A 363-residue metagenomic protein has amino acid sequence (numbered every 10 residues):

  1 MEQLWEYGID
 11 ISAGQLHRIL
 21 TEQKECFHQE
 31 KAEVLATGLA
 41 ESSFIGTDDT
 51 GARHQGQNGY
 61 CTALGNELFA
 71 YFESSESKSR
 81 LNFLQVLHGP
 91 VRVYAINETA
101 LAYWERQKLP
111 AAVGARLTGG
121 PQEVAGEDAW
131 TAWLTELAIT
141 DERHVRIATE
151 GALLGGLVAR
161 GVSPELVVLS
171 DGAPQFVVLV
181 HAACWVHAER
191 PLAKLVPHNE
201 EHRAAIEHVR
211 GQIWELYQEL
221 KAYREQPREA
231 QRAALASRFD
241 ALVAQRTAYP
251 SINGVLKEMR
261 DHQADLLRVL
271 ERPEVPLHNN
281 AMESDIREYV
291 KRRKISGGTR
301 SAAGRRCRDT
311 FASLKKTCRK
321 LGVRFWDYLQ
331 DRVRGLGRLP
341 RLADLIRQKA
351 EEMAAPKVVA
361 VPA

Functional and structural regions predicted by a protein language model:
M1-A363: Catalytic center-proximal scaffold of phosphoryl-transfer enzymes
